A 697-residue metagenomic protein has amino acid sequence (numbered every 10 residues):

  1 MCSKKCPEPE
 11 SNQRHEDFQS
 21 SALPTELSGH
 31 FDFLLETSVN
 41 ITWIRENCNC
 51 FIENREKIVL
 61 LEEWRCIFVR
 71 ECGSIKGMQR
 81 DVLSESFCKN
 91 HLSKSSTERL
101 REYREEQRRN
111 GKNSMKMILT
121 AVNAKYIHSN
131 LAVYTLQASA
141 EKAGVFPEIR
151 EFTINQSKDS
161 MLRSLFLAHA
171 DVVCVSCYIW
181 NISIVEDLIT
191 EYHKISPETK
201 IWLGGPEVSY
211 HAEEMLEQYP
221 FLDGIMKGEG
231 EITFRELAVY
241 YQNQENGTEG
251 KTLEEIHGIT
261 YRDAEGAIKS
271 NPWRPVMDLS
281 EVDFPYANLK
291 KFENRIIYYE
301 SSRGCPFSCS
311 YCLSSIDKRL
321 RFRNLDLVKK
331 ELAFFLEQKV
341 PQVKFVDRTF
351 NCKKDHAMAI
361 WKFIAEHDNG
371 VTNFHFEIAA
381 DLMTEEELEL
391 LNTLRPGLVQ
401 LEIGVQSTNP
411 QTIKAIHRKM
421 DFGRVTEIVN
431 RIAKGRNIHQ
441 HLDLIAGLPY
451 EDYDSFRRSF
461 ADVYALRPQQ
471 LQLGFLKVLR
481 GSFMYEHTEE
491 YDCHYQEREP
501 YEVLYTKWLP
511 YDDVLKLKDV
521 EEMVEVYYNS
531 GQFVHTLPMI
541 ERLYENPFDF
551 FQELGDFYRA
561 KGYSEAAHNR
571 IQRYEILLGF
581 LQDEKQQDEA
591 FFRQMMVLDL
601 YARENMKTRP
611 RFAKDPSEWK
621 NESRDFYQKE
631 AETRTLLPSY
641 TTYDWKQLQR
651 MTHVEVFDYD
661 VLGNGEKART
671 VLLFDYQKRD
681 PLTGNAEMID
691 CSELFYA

Functional and structural regions predicted by a protein language model:
E8-N12, L23-P24: Short glycine-rich, low-complexity segments
S11, F33-E62, C66, C72-G77 (+1 more regions): Short terminal hydrophobic/aromatic SLiMs and anchors at protein ends
I58, N110-T120, D171, E522-A697: Radical SAM enzyme core and accessory elements
S74-Q107: BZIP DNA-binding basic region
M115-M117, I256, T260-S301, T670 (+2 more regions): N-terminal [4Fe-4S]-dependent radical SAM core
K116, A132, S139, F146-P275: Glycine-rich beta-alpha loop elements in corrinoid/cobalamin-binding modules across cobalamin-dependent enzymes
S280-K434: Radical SAM [4Fe-4S] cluster-binding motif and immediate context
K354, E366-N369, H375-L382, E386-F550: A structural motif corresponding to the C-terminal lobe/cap of the Radical SAM core domain
